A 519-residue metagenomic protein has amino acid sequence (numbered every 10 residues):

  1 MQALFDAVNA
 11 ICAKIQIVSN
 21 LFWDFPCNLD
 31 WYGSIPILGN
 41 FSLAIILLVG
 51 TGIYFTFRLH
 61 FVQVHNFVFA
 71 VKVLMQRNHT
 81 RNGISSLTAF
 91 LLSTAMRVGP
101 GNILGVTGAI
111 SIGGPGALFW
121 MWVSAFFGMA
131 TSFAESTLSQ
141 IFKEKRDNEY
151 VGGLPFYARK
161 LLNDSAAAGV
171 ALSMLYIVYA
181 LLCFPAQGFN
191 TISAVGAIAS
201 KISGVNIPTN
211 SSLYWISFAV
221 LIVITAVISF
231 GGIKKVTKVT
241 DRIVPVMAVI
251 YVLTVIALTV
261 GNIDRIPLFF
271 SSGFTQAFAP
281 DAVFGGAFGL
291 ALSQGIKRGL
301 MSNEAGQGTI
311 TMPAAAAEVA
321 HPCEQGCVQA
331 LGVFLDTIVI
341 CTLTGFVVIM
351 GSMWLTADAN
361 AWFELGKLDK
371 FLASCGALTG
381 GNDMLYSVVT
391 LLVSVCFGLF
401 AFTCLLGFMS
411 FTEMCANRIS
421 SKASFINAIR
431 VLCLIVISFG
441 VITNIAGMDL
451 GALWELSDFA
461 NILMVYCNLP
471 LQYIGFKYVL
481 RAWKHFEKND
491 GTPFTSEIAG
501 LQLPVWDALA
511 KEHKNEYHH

Functional and structural regions predicted by a protein language model:
M1-P100, I110-G116, G128, S438 (+1 more regions): N-terminal alpha-helical transmembrane segments of multi-pass membrane transport and channel/translocase proteins
P36-F69, S111-Y150, D336-T337, C341-L343 (+2 more regions): Extracellular loop-to-transmembrane helix junctions
L47-T51, F55-V71, Y176, T191-V195 (+6 more regions): Membrane-interface loop-to-helix entry segments
T51-T56, T94, S124-N148, L154-P155 (+2 more regions): Helix-loop-helix module between adjacent transmembrane segments
F61-S86, G108-I110, G114-L118, A130-D164 (+3 more regions): Flexible loop linkers connecting adjacent transmembrane helices in multi-pass alpha-helical membrane transporters
T80-I112, L138-F142, D147-P155, R159 (+2 more regions): Alpha-helical membrane segments and immediately flanking helix-loop junctions that form or couple to the substrate/ion
F133-K143, D147, I256-S272, P280-G286 (+3 more regions): Extracellular/periplasmic helix-exit of transmembrane alpha-helices
T209, G231-K234, K238-D241, V246-A316 (+1 more regions): Membrane-embedded translocation segments of transport machinery
